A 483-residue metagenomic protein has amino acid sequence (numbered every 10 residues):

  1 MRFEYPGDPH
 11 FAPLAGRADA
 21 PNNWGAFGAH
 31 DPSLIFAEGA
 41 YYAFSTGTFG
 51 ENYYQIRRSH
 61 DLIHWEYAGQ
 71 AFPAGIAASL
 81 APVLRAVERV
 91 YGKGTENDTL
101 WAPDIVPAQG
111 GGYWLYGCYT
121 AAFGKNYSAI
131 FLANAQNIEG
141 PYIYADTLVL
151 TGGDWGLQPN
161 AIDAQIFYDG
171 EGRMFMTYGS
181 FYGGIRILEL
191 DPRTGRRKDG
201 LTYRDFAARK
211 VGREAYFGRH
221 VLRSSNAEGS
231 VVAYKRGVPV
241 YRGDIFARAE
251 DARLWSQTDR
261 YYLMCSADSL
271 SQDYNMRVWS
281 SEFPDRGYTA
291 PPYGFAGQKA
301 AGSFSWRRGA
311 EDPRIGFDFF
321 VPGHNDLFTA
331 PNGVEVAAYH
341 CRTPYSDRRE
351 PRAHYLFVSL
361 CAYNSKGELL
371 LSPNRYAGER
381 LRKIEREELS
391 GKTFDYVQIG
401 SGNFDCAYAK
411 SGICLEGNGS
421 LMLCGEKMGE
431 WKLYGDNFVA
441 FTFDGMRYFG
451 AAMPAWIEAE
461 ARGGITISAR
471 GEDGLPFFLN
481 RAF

Functional and structural regions predicted by a protein language model:
M1-F483: Carbohydrate-active catalytic/glycan-binding domains of CAZyme proteins, especially the secreted or lumenal ectodomains
